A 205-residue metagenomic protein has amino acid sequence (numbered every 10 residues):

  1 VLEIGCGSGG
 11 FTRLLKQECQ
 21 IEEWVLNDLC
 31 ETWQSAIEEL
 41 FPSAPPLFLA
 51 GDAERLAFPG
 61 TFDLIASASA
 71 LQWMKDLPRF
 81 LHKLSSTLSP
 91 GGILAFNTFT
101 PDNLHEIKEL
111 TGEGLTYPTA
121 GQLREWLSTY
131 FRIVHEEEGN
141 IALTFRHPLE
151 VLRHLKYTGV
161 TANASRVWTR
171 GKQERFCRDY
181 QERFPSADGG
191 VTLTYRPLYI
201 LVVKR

Functional and structural regions predicted by a protein language model:
L2-L56: Class I SAM-dependent methyltransferase SAM/SAH-binding core
S8-G10, P118, H135-R205: Conserved Class I S-adenosyl-L-methionine
G10, E31-T32, Q72, P101-D102 (+1 more regions): Short alpha-helical
Q20, P42, K75, S89 (+2 more regions): Short conserved AdoMet
E54-I65: A short acidic, Gly/Pro-enriched loop at the edge of an enzyme's catalytic core that lines a small-molecule cofactor
D63-P78: A short SAM/SAH-binding and catalytic strip from SAM-dependent methyltransferases
P78-P90: A short glycine-rich, Lys/Arg-flanked "PGG" loop and its adjoining helix->strand segment in the class I
I93-Q122: Conserved class I S-adenosyl-L-methionine
